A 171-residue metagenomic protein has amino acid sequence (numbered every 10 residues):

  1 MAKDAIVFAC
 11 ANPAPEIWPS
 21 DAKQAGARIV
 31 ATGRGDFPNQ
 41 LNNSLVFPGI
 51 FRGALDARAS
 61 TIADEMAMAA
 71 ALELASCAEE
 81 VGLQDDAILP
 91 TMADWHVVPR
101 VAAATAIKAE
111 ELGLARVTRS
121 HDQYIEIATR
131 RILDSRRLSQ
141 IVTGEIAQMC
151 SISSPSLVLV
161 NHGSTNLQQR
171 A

Functional and structural regions predicted by a protein language model:
A2: Helix-to-beta-strand junctions that scaffold the AdoMet/dcAdoMet cofactor pocket in Class I SAM-dependent enzymes
A5-H121, E145: Adenosine-phosphate binding glycine-rich loop
A87, H96-G163, R170-A171: NAD(P)-dependent Rossmann-like dehydrogenase/reductase catalytic/cofactor-binding core
